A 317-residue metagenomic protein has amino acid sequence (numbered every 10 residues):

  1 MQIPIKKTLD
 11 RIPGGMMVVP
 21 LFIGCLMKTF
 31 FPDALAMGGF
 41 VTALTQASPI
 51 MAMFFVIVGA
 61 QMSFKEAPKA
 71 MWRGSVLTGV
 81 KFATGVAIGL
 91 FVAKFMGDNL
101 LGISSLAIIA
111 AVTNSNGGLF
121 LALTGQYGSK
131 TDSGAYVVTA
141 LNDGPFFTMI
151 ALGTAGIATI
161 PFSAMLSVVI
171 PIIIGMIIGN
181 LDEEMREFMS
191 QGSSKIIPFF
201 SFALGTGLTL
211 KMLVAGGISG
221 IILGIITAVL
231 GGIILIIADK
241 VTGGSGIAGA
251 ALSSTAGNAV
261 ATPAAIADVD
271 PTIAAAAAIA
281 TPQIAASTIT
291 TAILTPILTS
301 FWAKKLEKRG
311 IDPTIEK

Functional and structural regions predicted by a protein language model:
I12-V18, A70-A83, T131-A140, F188-F200 (+1 more regions): Cytoplasmic-side transmembrane-helix entry/capping segments in multi-pass membrane proteins
V19-F30, T42-R73, I172-D182, Q191-G216 (+1 more regions): Hydrophobic transmembrane alpha-helices of secondary-active transporters and Na+-translocating membrane complexes
K28-T29, A87-K94, T148-I157, A203-G217 (+1 more regions): Hydrophobic alpha-helical transmembrane segments in multi-pass integral membrane proteins
G38-F54, L100-N114, T159-I173, I218-L230 (+1 more regions): Structural signature of hydrophobic alpha-helical transmembrane segments
T42-A47, M62-A93, G144, L208-D239 (+1 more regions): Entry/N-cap segments of selected transmembrane alpha helices and their immediately preceding amphipathic helices
M62-W72, F95-I103, T113-A135, L141-G144 (+4 more regions): Juxtamembrane helix-boundary/capping and inter-helix hinge elements in multi-pass membrane proteins
S75-N114, I221-P271, L298-L306: Transmembrane alpha-helices that form the ion-translocation and gating core of multi-pass ion transport proteins
V80-I88, V112-G117, S133-T154, T255-P263 (+1 more regions): Membrane-embedded alpha-helical segments of transport systems, primarily multispan ion/solute transporters
